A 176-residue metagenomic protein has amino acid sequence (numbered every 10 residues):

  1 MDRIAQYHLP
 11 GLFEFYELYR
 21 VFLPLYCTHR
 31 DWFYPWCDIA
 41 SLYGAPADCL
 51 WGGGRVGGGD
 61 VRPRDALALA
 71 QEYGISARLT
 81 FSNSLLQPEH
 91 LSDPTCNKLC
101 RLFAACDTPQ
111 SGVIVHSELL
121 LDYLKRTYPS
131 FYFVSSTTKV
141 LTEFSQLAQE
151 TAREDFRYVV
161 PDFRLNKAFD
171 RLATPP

Functional and structural regions predicted by a protein language model:
M1-Y7: Extreme N-terminal starter segment of soluble prokaryotic enzymes
Y7-D31, W36-R153: Active-site beta->alpha loop and helix N-cap motifs at the rims of alpha/beta catalytic domains
Y158-V160: Conserved, well-structured core segments that form the ligand-binding/active-site neighborhood of functional domains
D162-L165: Contiguous mid-protein beta-loop-alpha structural module that forms a pocket-lining wall or clamp of enzyme active
F169-P176: Conserved anion-binding
